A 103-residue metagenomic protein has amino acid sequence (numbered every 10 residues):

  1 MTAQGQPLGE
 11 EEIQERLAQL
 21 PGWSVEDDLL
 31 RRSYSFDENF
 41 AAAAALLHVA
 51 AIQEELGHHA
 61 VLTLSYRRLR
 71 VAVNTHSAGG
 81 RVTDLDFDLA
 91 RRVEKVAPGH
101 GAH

Functional and structural regions predicted by a protein language model:
M1-H103: Charge-rich alpha-helical segments
